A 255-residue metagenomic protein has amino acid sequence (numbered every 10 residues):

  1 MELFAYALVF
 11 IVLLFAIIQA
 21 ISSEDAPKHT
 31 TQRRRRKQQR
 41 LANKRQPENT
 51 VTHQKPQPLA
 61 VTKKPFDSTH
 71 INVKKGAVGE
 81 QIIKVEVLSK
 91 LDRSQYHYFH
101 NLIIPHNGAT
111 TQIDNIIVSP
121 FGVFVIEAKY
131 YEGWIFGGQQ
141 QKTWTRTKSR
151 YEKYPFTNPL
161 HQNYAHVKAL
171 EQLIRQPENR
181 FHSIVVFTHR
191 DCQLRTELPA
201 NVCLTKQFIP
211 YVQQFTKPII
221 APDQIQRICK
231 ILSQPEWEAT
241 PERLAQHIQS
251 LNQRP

Functional and structural regions predicted by a protein language model:
M1-T111, T143, Y151-P255: Surface-exposed interaction regions that form or flank ligand-binding interfaces
Q112-V118: Short acidic loop-to-beta-strand element that houses the catalytic metal-binding Asp/Glu of nuclease active sites
V118-Q140: Active-site beta-strand-loop-beta-strand hairpin of nuclease catalytic cores that positions key catalytic residues
